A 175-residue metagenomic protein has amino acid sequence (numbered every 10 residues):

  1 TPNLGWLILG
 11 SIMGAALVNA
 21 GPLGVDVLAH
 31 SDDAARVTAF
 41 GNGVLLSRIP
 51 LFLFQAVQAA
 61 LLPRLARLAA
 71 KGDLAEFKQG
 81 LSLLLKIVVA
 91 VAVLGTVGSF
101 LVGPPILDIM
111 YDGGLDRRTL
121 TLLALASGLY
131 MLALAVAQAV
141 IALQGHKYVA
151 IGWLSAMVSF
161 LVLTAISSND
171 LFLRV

Functional and structural regions predicted by a protein language model:
T1-P63: Transmembrane helical elements of multi-pass membrane transporters/channels
L4, G41, D73-A90, V97-V102: Interfacial transmembrane-helix starts/ends
A15, L45-R48, L83, S127 (+1 more regions): Residue-level recognition of pore/gate-forming positions within transmembrane alpha-helices of multi-pass
D26, A66, I141-A142, S167: Helix-capping/transition residues at the boundaries of transmembrane alpha-helices and the short helical linkers
Q58-L83, A142-K147: Transmembrane-helix boundary and interhelical linker motifs in polytopic inner-membrane proteins
L94-D112: Short membrane-interface helical motifs at transmembrane helix boundaries in multi-pass membrane transporters
R117-T121, Q144-K147, L154-V175: Membrane-interface helix-loop junctions in multi-pass transport and translocation proteins
T119-G152: Membrane-interface junctions at transmembrane-helix termini in multi-pass inner-membrane proteins
